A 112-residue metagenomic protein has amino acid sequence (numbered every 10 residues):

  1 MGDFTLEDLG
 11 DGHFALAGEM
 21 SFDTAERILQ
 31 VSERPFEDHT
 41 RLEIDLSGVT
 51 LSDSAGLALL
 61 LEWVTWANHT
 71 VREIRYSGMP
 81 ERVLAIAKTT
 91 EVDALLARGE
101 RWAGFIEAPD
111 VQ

Functional and structural regions predicted by a protein language model:
M1-S52, L61-Q112: STAS-like cytosolic regulatory interaction modules
